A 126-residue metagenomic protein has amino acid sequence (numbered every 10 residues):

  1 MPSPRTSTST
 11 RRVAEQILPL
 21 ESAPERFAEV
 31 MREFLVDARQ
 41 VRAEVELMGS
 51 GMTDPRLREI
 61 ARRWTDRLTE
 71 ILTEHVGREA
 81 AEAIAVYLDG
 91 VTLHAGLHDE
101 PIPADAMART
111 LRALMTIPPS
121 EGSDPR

Functional and structural regions predicted by a protein language model:
M1-P2: Helix-turn-helix
R5-T6: Portal/gating segments that form or line small-molecule/metal binding sites
T10-V41: Hydrophobic alpha-helical connector segments
A14-I17, M52-P55, L72, T92-G96: Short amphipathic alpha-helical interaction patches enriched in hydrophobic/aromatic residues with interspersed Lys/Arg
F27, P55, P101: Contiguous, function-dense segments enriched for cysteine-driven chemistry and partner/ligand-binding capacity
V30-M31, E44-M48, I84, L88-V91: Short alpha-helical scaffolding segments that buttress acidic/His motifs in well-ordered protein cores
D37-V45, M52-E82, R109: Amphipathic alpha-helical packing segments from all-alpha helical-bundle domains
R58, R62, H75-R126: Hydrophobic/aromatic-rich alpha-helical bundle segments in the mid-to-C-terminal region
